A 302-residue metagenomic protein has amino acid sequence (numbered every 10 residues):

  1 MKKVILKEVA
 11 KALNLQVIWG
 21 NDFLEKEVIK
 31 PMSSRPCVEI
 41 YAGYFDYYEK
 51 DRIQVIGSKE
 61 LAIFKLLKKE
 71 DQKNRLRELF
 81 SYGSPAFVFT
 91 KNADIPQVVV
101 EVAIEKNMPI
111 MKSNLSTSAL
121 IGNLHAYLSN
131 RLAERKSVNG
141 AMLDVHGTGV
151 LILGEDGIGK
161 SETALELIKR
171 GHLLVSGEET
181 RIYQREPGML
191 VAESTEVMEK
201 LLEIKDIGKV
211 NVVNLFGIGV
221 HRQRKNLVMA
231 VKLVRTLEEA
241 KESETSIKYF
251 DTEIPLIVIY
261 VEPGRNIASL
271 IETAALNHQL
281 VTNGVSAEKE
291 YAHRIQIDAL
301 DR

Functional and structural regions predicted by a protein language model:
M1-L79: Gly/Thr-rich phosphate-binding loop signature of adenosyl cofactor/nucleotide-binding cores
P31-S33, I63-L67, F87-T90, L151 (+1 more regions): Short, flexible loop segments at the rims of nucleotide/cofactor-binding pockets, characterized by
L76-Y82, A86-F87, A230: Mid-chain, well-packed structural core segment of small domains
G83-A86, N92-Y127: Charged, amphipathic alpha-helical linker segments immediately N-terminal to NTP-binding catalytic cores
Y127-G147: P-loop NTPase nucleotide-binding/switch module
G147-V175: Glycine-rich phosphate-binding P-loop
S176-K232: Conserved nucleotide-sensing/catalytic segment adjacent to the nucleotide-binding pocket in NTP-handling enzymes
L227-R302: Conserved NTP phosphate-binding and transfer environment spanning the P-loop NTPase/kinase superfamily
